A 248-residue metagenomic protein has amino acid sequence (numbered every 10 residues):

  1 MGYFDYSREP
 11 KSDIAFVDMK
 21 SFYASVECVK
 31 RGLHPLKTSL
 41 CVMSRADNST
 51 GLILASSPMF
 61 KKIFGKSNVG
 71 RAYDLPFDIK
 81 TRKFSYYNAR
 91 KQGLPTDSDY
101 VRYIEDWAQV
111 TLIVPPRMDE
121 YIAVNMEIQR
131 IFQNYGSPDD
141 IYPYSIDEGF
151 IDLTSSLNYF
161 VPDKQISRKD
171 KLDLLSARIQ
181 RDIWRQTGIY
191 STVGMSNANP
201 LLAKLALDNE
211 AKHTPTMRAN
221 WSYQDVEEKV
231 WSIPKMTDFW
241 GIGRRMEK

Functional and structural regions predicted by a protein language model:
M1-F150, S155-L157: Residues that scaffold, gate, or flank divalent-cation-dependent active/transport sites
D18, D147, V193, W231-K248: Helix-hairpin-helix
I53, S67, Y190, S196 (+1 more regions): Gly/Ser/Thr-rich beta-alpha loop segments that engage phosphate groups in nucleotides
Y73, F77, M126, R130 (+2 more regions): A broad, structural surface signal
Y121-N125, L172-L175, I242: Hydrophobic (often cysteine-bearing) scaffold residues that line and stabilize catalytic clefts of nucleotide/cofactor
R130, N134-Y144, F150, N158-T187: Fungal eukaryote-biased detector of long internal structured cores
L153-S155, M195-N197, R244: Short, structured patches in soluble enzyme cores that scaffold and shape functional sites
R168-D238: Long, highly charged, low-complexity intrinsically disordered interaction regions that mediate electrostatic DNA/RNA
